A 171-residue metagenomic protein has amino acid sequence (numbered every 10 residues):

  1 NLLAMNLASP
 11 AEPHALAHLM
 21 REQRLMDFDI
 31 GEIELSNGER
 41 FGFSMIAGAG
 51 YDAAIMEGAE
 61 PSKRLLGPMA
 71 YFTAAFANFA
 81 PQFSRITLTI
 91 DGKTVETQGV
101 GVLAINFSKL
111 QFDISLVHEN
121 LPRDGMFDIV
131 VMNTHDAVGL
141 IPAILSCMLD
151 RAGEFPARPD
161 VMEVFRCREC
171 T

Functional and structural regions predicted by a protein language model:
N1-A104: Catalytic core of DAGKc-family lipid kinases
A4-N6, E57-G58, D113-L116, I141-A143: Short, glycine/acidic-enriched capping/hinge loops at junctions between secondary-structure elements
M20-R24, Y71-A75, S115-V117, D128-N133 (+1 more regions): Short, surface-exposed, polar/charged, turn-prone segments marking secondary-structure boundaries
D52-I55, E96-Q98, L110-D113, A137-I141: Short acidic/glycine-rich loop or secondary-structure boundary segments that cap or lie
K63-A70, A104, D113-G139: Gly/Ser/Thr-rich active-site loops/lids in small-molecule metabolic enzymes that frequently grip phosphoryl groups
F83-R85, M126, E169: Exposed beta-strand and adjacent loop surfaces of beta-rich binding modules that mediate intermolecular recognition
I90-E96, L121, V131-T171: ATP/nucleoside-binding phosphotransfer catalytic cores, i.e., glycine-rich phosphate-binding loops
N106-I114, E154-F155: Phosphate-binding core of ATP-grasp and ATP-grasp-like enzymes
